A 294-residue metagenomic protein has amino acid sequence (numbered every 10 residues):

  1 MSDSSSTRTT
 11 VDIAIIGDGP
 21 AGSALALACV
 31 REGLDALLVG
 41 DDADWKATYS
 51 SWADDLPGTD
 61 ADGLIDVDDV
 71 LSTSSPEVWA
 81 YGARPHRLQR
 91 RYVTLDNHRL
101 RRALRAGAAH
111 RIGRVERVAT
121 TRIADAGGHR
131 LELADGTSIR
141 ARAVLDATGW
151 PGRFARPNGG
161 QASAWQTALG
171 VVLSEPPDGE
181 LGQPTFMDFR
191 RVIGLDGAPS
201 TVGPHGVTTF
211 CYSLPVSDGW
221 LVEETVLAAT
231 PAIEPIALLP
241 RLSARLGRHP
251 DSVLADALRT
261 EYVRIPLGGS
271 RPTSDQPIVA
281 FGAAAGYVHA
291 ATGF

Functional and structural regions predicted by a protein language model:
M1-D12: Extreme N-terminal leader/targeting segments of oxidoreductases
I13, L34-A36, P184-T185, A255: Hydrophobic anchor at the start of a short beta-strand that flanks the dinucleotide cofactor-binding loop
A14-P20, A28-S50: Glycine-rich FAD pyrophosphate-binding loop
S23: Residues forming the Rossmann-fold NAD(P)(H) cofactor-binding site
A53-H129: A conserved beta-strand/loop capping segment in the N-terminal third of enzymes that catalyze redox or closely related
H110-A255, P266-T273, A284-Y287: Predominantly flavin-linked oxidoreductase catalytic cores and closely associated redox partners
I278-A280: Residue-level marker for buried hydrophobic side chains located in beta-strands that build the well-ordered beta-sheet
